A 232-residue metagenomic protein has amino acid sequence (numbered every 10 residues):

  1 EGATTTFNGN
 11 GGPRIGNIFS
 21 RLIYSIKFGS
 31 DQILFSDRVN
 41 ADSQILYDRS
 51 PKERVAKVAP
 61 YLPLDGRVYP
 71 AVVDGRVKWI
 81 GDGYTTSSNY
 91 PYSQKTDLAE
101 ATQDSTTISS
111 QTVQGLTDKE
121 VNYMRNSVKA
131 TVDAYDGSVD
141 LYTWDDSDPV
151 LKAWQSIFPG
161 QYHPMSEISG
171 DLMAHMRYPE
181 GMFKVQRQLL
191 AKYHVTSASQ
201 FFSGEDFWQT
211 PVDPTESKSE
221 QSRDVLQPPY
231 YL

Functional and structural regions predicted by a protein language model:
E1-L232: Soluble extracytoplasmic regions of secretory-pathway and membrane proteins
